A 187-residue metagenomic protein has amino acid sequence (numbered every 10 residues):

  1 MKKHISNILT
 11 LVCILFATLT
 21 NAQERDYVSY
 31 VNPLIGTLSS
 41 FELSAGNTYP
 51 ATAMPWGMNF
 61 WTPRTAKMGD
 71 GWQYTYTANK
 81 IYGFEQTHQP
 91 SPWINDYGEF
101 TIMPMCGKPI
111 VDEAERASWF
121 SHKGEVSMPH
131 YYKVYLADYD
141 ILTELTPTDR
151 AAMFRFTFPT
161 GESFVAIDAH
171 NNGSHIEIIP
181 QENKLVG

Functional and structural regions predicted by a protein language model:
M1-E24: Bacterial Sec-dependent N-terminal signal peptides
Q23-G187: Accessory carbohydrate-recognition regions in carbohydrate-active enzymes
